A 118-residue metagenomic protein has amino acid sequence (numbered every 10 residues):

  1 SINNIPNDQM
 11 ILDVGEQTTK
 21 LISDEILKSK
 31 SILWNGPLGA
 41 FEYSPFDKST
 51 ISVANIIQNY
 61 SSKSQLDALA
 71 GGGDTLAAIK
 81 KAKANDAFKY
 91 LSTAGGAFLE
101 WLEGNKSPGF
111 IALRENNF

Functional and structural regions predicted by a protein language model:
S1-F118: Active-site loop-to-helix "anion-binding N-cap" substructures in soluble metabolic enzymes
